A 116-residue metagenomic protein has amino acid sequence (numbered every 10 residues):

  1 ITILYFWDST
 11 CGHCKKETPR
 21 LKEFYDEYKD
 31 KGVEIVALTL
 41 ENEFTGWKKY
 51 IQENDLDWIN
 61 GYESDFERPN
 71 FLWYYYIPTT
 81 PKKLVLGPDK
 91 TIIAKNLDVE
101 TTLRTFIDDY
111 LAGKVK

Functional and structural regions predicted by a protein language model:
T2, W7-T10, E43, T79: Short pre-active-site segment immediately N-terminal to redox-active cysteine/selenocysteine motifs in thiol-based
I3-L4, I35, K83: Hydrophobic beta-strand anchors of alpha/beta hydrolase catalytic cores
F6, L40, P88: Cofactor-binding loop segments of dinucleotide-utilizing enzymes, especially the Rossmann-like FAD- and NAD(P)+-binding
F6-E23: Conserved redox-active cysteine motifs that mediate thiol-disulfide chemistry, especially di-cysteine Cys-X(1-2)-Cys
T18, K22, F44-K48, R104 (+1 more regions): Extracytoplasmic/secreted envelope proteins and their assembly/folding machinery, especially bacterial periplasmic
K29-E67, I77-T80: Conserved segment of the thioredoxin-like fold in thiol-based oxidoreductases
L56, E63-A112: Thiol/disulfide oxidoreductase modules built on the thioredoxin-like
K114-K116: Short, solvent-exposed mixed-charge patches
